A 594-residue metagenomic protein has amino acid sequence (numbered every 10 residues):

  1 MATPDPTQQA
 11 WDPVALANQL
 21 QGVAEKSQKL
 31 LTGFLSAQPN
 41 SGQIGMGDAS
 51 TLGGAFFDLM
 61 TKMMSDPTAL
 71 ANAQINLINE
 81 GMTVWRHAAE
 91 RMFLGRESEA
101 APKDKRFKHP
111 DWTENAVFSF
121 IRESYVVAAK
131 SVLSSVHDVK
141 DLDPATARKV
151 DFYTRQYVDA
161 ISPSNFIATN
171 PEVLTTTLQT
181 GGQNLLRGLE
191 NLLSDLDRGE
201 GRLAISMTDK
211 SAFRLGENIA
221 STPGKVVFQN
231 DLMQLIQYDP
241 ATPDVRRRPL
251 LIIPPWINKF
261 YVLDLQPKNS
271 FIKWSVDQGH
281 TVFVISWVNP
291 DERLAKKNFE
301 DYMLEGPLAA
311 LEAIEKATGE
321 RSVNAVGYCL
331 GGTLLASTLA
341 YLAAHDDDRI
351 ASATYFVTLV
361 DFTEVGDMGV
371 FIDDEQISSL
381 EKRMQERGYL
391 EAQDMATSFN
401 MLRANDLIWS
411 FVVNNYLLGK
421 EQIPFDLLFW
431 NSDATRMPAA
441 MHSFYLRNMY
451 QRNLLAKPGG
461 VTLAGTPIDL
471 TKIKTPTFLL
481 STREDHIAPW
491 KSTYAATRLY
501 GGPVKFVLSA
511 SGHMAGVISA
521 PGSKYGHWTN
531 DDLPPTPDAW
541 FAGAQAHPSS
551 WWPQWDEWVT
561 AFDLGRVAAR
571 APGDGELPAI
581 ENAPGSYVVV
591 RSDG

Functional and structural regions predicted by a protein language model:
M1-Q234, V245-R246, F283, A496 (+4 more regions): Amphipathic, low-complexity, repeat-rich surface-exposed segments
D141-T176, K316, E320, T338-S443 (+1 more regions): Alpha/beta-hydrolase-fold enzymes
V245-W256: Short beta-strand element of the alpha/beta-hydrolase
D264-V282: Short amphipathic alpha-helix adjacent to the substrate-entry channel of hydrolases
L294-T318, L334: Alpha/beta-hydrolase active-site loop
G327-L335: Gly/Ala-rich beta-loop-alpha elbow adjacent to hydrolase catalytic centers
I473, L479-S481, D485: Short beta-strand/loop motif that positions the catalytic acidic residue of the alpha/beta-hydrolase fold
P489-L499, A510: Short alpha-helix in the alpha/beta-hydrolase fold that links the catalytic acid
